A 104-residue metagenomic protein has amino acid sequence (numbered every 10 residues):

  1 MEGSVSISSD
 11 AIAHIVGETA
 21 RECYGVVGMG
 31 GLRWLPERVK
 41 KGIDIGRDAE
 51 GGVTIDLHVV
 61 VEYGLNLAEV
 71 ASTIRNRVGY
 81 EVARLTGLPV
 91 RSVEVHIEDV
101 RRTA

Functional and structural regions predicted by a protein language model:
M1-L67, S72, L88-A104: Contiguous, often N-terminal, cationic amphipathic patches that form binding interfaces
Y63, Y80, R84-L85: Conserved amphipathic alpha-helical interaction elements at protein-protein interfaces in regulatory, energy-coupling
